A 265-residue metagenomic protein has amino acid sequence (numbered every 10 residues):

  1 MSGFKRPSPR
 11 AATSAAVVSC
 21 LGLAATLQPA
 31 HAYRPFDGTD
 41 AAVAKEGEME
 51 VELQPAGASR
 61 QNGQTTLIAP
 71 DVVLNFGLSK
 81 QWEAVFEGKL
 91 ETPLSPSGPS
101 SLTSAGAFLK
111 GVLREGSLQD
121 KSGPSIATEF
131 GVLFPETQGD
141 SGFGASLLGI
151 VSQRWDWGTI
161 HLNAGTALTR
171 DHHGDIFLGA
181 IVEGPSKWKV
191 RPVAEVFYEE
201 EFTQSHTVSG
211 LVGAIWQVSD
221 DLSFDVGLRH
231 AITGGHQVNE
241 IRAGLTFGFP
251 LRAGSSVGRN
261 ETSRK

Functional and structural regions predicted by a protein language model:
M1-P35, R252-K265: Cleavable N-terminal export/targeting peptides
A30-K265: Transmembrane beta-barrel domains of Gram-negative outer membranes and organellar outer membranes
